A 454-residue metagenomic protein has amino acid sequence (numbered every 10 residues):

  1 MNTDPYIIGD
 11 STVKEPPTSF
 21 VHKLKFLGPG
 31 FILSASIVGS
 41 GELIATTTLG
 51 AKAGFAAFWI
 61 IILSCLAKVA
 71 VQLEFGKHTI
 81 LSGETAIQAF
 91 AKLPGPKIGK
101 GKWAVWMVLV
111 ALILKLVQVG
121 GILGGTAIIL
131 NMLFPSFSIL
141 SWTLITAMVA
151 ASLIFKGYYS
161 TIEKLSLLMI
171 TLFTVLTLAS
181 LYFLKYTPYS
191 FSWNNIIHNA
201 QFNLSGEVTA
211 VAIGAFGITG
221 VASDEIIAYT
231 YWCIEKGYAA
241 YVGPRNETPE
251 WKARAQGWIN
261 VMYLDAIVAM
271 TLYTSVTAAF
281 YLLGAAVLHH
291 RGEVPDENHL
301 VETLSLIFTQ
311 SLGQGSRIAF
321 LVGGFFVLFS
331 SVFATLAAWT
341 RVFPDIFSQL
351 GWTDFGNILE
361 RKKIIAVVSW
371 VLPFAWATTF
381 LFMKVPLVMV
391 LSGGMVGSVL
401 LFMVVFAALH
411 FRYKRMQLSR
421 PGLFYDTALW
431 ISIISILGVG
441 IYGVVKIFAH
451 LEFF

Functional and structural regions predicted by a protein language model:
M1-E42, K102, G214, Y238-G243 (+1 more regions): Membrane-interface "cap" regions at the ends of multi-pass membrane proteins
Y6-S11, T46-T48, L73-G99, L130 (+4 more regions): Flexible loop linkers connecting adjacent transmembrane helices in multi-pass alpha-helical membrane transporters
L33, I60-G95, M107-L114, A334: Juxtamembrane transmembrane-helix boundary signature
A70-L81, C233-I234, A240-Y241, T271-E302: Extracellular/periplasmic helix-exit of transmembrane alpha-helices
K100, I139-I145, G315, F347-F382: Loop-to-transmembrane helix boundary motifs in multi-pass membrane proteins
G101-F134, L328-S348, S392, L437: Hydrophobic transmembrane alpha-helices that form the core helical bundles of multi-pass secondary transporters
L168, G351, F355-V367, L391-V444: C-terminal membrane-solvent junction of multi-pass transporters and transport-like membrane proteins
T171-E207, A212-Y231, V405-Q417, V439-L451: Hydrophobic alpha-helical segments and their helix-loop junctions in multi-pass secondary transporters
